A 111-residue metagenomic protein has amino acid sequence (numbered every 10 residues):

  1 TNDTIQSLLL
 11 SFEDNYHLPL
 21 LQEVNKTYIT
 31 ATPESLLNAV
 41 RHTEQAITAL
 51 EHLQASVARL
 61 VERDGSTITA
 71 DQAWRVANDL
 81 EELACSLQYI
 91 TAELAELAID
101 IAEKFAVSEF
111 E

Functional and structural regions predicted by a protein language model:
T1-E111: Sequence/structural signature of long amphipathic alpha-helices that form protein-protein interaction faces
